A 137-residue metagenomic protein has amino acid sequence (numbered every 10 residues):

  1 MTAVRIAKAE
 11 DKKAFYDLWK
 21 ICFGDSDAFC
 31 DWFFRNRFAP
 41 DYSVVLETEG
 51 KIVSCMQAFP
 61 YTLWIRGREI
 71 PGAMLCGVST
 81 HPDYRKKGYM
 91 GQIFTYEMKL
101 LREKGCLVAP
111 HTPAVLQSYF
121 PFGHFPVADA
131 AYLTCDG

Functional and structural regions predicted by a protein language model:
M1-P60, G67-M74, G137: Short amphipathic alpha-helix that is part of the acyltransferase structural core
V44, V53, C76, A114-L116 (+1 more regions): Core nucleotidyl-transferase/polymerase catalytic module
Y61-L63, D83, L116: Short coil/turn motifs at secondary-structure junctions
L75-R85: A short, internal acetyl-CoA/4′-phosphopantetheine-binding micro-motif in the GNAT/acyltransferase core
Y84-Y96: Conserved acetyl-CoA pyrophosphate-binding loop and the N-cap/start of the following alpha-helix in GNAT-like
Y89, L107-V108: Extreme N-terminal leader/targeting regions
R102-L107, P113-A131: Conserved active-site alpha-helix within GNAT-family acetyltransferase domains
